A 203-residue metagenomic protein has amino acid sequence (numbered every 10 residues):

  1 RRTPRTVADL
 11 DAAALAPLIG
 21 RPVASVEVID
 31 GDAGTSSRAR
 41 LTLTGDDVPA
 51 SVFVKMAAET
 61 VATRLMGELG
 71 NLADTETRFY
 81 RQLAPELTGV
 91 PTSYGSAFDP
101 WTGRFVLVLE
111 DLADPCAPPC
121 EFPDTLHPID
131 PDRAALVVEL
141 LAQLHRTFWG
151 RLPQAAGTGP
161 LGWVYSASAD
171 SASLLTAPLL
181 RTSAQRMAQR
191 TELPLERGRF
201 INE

Functional and structural regions predicted by a protein language model:
R1-G103: Conserved NTP-binding catalytic cores of kinases and kinase-like/nucleotidyltransferase enzymes across multiple kinase
T35-S36, V106, A135-E139: Non-catalytic, well-ordered alpha-helical scaffold segments
T60, D99, D114-P115, G150: Short loop/turn segments at secondary-structure transitions that flank enzyme active sites
A62-T63, C116-C120: Short acidic/His/Gly/Ser-rich catalytic and metal-binding motifs that mark active-site loops of diverse hydrolases
M66-G70, L109, F122-L126: "Short basic amphipathic alpha-helical interaction patches in structured regions
E76, D99, E110-D111, D124: Acidic side chains
R104-C116: Conserved short submotifs of the Hanks-type protein kinase catalytic core that shape the nucleotide-binding pocket
P118-E203: ATP-dependent phospho-/nucleotidyl transfer catalytic cores
